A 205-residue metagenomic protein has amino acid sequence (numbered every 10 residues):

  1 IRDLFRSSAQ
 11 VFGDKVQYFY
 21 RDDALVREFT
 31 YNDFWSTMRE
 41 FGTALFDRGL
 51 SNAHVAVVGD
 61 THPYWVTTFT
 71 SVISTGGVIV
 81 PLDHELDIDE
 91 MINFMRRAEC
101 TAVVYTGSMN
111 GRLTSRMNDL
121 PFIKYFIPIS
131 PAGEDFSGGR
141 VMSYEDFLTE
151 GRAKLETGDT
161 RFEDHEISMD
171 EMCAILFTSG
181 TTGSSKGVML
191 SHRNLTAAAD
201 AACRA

Functional and structural regions predicted by a protein language model:
L4-F29, G133-D135: AMP-dependent adenylate-forming
R6, F46, P63-L82, M91-I92 (+1 more regions): Hydrophobic alpha-helical segments in the ANL/AMP-binding
G13-V16, P128, V141-E145, R152-F177 (+1 more regions): Conserved pre-ATP/AMP-binding loop-to-beta segment of ANL
Q17-H62, V66-T70, D87-I92, R96 (+3 more regions): Conserved AMP-binding/adenylate-forming core of the ANL superfamily
E28-N32, H165-E166, C173-D200: Conserved AMP-binding A3 loop
R39-T43, R96, S108, G183 (+1 more regions): Solvent-exposed alpha-helix faces
V55, V72, V103, M172 (+1 more regions): Conserved S/T- and glycine-rich ATP-binding loop of Class I adenylate-forming
S74-E150: Structural core segment of the AMP-binding/adenylate-forming
